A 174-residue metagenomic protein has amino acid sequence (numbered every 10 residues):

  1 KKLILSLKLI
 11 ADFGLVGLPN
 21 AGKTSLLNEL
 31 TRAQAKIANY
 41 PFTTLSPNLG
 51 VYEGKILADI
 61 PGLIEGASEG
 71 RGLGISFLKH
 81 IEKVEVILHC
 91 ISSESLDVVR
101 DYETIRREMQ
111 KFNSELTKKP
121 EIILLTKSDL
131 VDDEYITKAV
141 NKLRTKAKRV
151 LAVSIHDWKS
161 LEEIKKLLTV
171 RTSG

Functional and structural regions predicted by a protein language model:
K1-R71, I75-K83, K166-V170: Conserved G1/Walker A P-loop phosphate-binding module
T44, T117-E121, V153: Interdomain boundary/hinge elements
G54, K118, A147-R149: A generic structural signal for alpha->beta connector loops
D59, T126, S154: Active-site glycine-centered loops adjacent to acidic/histidine catalytic or metal-binding residues that shape
S76-F77, Y102-N113: Conserved catalytic-core segment of NTP-binding enzymes
K83-T104, L116-T117, I122, S128-Y135 (+1 more regions): Conserved Switch II/interswitch segment of TRAFAC-class P-loop GTPases
D129-G174: Canonical P-loop GTPase G-domain recognition
